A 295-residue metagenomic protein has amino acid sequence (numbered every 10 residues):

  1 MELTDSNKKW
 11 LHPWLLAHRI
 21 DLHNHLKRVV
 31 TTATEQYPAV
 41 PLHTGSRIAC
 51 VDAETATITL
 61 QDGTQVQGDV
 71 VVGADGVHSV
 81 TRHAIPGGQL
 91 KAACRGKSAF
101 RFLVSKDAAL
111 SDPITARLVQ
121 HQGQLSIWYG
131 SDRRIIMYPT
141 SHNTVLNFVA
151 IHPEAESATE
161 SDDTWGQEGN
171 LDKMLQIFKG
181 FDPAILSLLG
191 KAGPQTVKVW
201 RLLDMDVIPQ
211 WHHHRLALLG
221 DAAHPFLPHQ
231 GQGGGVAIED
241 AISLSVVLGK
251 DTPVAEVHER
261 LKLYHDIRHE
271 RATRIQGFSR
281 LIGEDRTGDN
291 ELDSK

Functional and structural regions predicted by a protein language model:
M1-S105, S157-E160, Q167-L171: Conserved N-terminal helical subregion
K27, T31, A49, R82 (+5 more regions): Amphipathic alpha-helical interaction motifs in eukaryotic regulatory proteins
S46, R117, H121-G123, S131-I135 (+2 more regions): FAD/FMN-dependent oxidoreductases across multiple families
A49, A56, V66, S79 (+4 more regions): Glycine-centered loop/turn positions within well-structured domains that cap or flank conserved ligand/cofactor-binding
V72-G73, F100, M137, M174 (+1 more regions): Conserved mid-domain beta->alpha element of the FAD-binding
K91, Q124-W128: Short Gly/Pro-enriched turn/cap motifs at secondary-structure boundaries
D107-I114: Short helix-loop capping/hinge motifs at secondary-structure junctions, enriched in acidic/polar residues
G283-K295: C-terminal domain-closing interface element
